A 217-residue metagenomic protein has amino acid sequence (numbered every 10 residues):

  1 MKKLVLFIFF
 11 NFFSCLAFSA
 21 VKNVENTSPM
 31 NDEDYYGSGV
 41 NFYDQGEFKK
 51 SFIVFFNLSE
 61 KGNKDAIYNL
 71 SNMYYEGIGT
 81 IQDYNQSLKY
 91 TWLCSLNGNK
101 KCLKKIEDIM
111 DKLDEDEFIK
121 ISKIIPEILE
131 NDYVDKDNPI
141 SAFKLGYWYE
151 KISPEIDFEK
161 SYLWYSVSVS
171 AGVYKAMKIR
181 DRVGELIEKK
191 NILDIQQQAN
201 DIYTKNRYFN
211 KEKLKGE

Functional and structural regions predicted by a protein language model:
M1-V21: Classical Sec-dependent N-terminal signal peptides that target proteins to the secretory pathway
A17-K49, I53: N-terminal leader/linker segments that initiate helical-solenoid repeat arrays
Y35-F42, V54, L58, N69-E76 (+3 more regions): Hydrophobic face of amphipathic alpha-helices that form TPR/SEL1-like repeat modules and related alpha-solenoid
D44-F48, E60, E76-Q82, L96 (+6 more regions): Short coil/turn and helix-start
K120-K136, M177-E217: Terminal, low-structured helical/coil segments at or just beyond the last alpha-helical repeat
